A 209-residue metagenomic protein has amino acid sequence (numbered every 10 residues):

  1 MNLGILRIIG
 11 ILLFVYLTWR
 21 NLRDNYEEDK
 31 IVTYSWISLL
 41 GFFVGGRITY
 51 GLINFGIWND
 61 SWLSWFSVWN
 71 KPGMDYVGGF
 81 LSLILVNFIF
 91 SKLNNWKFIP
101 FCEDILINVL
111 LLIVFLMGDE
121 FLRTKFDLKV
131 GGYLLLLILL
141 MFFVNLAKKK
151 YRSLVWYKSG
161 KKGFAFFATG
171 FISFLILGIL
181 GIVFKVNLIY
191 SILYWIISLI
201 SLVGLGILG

Functional and structural regions predicted by a protein language model:
M1-G209: Hydrophobic, membrane-interfacing alpha helices
